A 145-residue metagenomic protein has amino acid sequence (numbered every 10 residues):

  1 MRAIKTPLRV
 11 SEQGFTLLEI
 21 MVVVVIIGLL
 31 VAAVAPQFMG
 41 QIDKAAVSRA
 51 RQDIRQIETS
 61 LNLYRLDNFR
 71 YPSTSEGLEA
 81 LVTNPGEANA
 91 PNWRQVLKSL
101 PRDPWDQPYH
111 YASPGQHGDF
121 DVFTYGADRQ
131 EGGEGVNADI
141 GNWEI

Functional and structural regions predicted by a protein language model:
M1-F15: N-terminal leader/signal peptides at the extreme start of proteins
P7-R9, A32, P36, Q41-G86: Conserved hydrophobic/amphipathic alpha-helical signal-anchor segments
V10, E19-I20, L63, S99: Generic detector of low-complexity/intrinsically disordered segments and short hydrophobic N-terminal stretches
S11-F38: N-terminal single-pass transmembrane signal-anchor helix
I26, G40, K44, G118-D119 (+1 more regions): Generic secondary-structure boundary signal with a strong preference for alpha-helix termini
G28, I54, S99-P101: Alpha-helical interaction segments
T59-I145: Low-complexity, acidic interaction segments enriched in glycine
